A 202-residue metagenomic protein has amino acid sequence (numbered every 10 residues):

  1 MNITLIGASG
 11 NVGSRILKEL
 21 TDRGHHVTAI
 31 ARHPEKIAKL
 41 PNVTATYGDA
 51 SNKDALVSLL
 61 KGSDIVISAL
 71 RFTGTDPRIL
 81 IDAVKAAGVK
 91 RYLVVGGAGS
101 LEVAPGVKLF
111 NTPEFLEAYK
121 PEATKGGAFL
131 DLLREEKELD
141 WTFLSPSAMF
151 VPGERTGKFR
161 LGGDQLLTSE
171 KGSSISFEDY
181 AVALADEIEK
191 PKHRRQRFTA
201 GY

Functional and structural regions predicted by a protein language model:
N2-S9, K61, V89-Y92, S169-Y202: Mid/C-terminal beta-alpha module of Rossmann-like enzyme folds, strongest in SDR-family dehydrogenases/epimerases
I3-R23: N-terminal Rossmann NAD(P)H-binding glycine-rich loop of SDR-like oxidoreductase domains
T4, P34-A87, K192: NAD(P)H-binding glycine-rich loop region in Rossmannoid oxidoreductase-like domains and their noncatalytic homologs
R23-V27, E138-D140: A generic structural motif
A29-K36, A148: Short, polar loop motifs at secondary-structure junctions
F72-F159: Glycine-/Pro-rich loop/turn segments that contact NAD(P) or position catalytic residues in Rossmann-like domains
T156-S169, G201-Y202: NAD(P)H-dependent oxidoreductase Rossmann-fold/reductase module
